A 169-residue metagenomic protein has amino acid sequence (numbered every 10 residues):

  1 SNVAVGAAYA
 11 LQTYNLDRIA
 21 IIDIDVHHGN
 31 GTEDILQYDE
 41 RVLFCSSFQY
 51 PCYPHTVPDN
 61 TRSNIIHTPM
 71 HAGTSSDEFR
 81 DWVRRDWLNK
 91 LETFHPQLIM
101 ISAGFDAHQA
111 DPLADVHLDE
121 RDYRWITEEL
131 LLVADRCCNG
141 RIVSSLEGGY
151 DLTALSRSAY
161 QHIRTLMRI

Functional and structural regions predicted by a protein language model:
S1-R136, I163-M167: Conserved alpha-helical scaffold segments that buttress catalytic/binding sites
H108-L113, R141, D151-L155: Short active-site-adjacent structural elements
Y150-I169: C-terminal active-site-proximal or functional interface alpha/beta core segments in diverse enzymes
